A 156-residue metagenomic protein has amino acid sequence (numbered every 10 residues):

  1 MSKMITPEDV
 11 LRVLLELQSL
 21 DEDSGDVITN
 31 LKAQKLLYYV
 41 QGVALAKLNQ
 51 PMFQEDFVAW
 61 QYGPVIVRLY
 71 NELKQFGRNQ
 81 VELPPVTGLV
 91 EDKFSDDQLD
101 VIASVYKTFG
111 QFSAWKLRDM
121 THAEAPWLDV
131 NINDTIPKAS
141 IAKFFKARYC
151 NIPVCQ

Functional and structural regions predicted by a protein language model:
M1-Q156: Domain-edge interaction signal
